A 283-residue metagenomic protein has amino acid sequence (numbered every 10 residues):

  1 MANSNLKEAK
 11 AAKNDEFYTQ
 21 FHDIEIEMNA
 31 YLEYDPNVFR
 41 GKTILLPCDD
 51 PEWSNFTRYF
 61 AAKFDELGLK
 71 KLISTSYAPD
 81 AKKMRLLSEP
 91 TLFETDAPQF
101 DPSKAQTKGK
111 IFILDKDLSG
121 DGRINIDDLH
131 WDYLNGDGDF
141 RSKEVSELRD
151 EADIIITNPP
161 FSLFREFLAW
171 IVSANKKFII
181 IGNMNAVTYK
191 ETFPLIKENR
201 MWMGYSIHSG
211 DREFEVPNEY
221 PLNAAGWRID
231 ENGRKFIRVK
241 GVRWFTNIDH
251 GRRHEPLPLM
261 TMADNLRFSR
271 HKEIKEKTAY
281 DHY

Functional and structural regions predicted by a protein language model:
M1-Y283: Class I S-adenosyl-L-methionine-dependent methyltransferase catalytic core
